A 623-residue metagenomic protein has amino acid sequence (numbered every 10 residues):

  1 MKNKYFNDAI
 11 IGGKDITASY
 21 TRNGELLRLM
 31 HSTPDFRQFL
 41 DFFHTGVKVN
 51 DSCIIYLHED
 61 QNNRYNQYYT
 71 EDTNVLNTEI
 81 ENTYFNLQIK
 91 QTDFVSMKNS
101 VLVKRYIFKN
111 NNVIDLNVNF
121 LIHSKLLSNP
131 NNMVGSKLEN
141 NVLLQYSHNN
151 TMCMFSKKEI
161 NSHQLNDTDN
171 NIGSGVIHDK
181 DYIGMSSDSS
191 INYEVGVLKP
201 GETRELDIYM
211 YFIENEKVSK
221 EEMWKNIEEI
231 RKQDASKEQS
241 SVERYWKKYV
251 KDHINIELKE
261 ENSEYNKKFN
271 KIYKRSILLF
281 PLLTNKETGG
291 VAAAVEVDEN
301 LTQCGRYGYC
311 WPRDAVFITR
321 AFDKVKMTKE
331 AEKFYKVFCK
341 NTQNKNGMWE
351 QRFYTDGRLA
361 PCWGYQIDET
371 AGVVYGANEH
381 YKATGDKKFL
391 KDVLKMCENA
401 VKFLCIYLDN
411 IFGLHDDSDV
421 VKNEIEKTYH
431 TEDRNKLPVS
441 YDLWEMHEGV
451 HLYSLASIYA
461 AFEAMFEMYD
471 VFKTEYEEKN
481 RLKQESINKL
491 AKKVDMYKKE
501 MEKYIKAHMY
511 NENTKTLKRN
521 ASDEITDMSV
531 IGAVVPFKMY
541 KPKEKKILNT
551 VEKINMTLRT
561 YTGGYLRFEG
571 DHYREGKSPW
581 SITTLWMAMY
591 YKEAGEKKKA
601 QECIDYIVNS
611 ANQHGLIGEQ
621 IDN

Functional and structural regions predicted by a protein language model:
M1-H44, Y307, I318, Y354 (+3 more regions): C-terminal capping/lid segments that line or modulate ligand- or cofactor-binding pockets
M1-K268, K324-V325: Terminal accessory carbohydrate-recognition/targeting modules of carbohydrate-active enzymes
V75, E214, E260-Y309, K336-C339 (+4 more regions): Extended glycan-interaction surfaces of carbohydrate-active proteins
K109-N110, Y307-F412, L455, Y459: Aromatic-rich carbohydrate-recognition surfaces in CAZymes
N110-N112, L126-P130, F212-E216, T284 (+12 more regions): A generic secondary-structure signal for well-formed alpha-helical elements
M210, K251-K267, L278-L282, G308 (+5 more regions): Well-ordered alpha-helical scaffold segments within catalytic/enzyme domains
E222-S241, Y245, K268-R275, K326-N341 (+4 more regions): Extended, well-ordered alpha-helical scaffold segments
T428, V450, S454, I458: Contiguous mid-protein beta-loop-alpha structural module that forms a pocket-lining wall or clamp of enzyme active
